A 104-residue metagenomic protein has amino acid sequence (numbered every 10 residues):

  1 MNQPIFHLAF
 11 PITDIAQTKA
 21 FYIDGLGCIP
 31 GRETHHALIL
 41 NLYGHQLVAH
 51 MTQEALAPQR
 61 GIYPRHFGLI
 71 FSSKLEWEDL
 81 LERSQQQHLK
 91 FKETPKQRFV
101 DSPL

Functional and structural regions predicted by a protein language model:
M1-A16, F67: N-terminal beta-strand motif that seeds the catalytic metal site of vicinal oxygen chelate
P4-F6, H36, H45, Y63-F67 (+1 more regions): A generic structural signal for short beta-strands and their flanking turns/coil linkers
F10-V48: Core segments of cupin and vicinal oxygen chelate
Q17-T18, K74-L80: Short, conserved charged micro-motifs
H36-A37, E54, Q97-F99: Conserved beta-strand edge residues that scaffold enzyme active sites
M51, L56-R60: Short, charge-rich, low-complexity interaction segments located in flexible loops at or near secondary-structure
Q59-I70, L75-E76: Helix-adjacent hinge/juxtasegments
L81-L104: Vicinal oxygen chelate
